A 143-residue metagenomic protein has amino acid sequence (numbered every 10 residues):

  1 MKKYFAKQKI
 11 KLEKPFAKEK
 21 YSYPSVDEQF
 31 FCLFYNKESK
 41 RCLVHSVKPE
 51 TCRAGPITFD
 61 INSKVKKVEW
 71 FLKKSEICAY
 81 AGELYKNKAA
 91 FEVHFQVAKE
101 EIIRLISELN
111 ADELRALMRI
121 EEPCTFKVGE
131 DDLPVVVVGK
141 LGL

Functional and structural regions predicted by a protein language model:
M1-L143: Short loop/turn segments that flank or connect secondary-structure elements
